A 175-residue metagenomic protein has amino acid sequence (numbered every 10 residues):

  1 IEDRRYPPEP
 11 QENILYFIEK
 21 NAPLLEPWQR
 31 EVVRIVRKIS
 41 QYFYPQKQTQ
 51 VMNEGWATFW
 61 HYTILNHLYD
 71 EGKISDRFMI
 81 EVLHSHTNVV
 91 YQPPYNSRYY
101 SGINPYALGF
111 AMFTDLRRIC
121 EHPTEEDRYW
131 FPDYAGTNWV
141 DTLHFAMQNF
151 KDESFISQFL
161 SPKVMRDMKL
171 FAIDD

Functional and structural regions predicted by a protein language model:
I1-Q29: Contiguous, non-catalytic segments that form substrate-binding/exosite surfaces or channel walls
R4, K47-Q50, E54, R98 (+2 more regions): Hydrophobic alpha-helical scaffolding
L24-S40: Active-site-adjacent bridging/hinge elements
R37-T49, P94-R98: Glycine- and acidic
I39-Y42, T63-H67, D115, I119: Structured segments of extracytoplasmic/periplasmic soluble domains in secreted or envelope-associated proteins
F43-K47, H67-R77, P123: Inter-helical turn/loop segments and adjacent helix faces that build the functional surface of alpha-helical bundle
M52-L65: An active-site-proximal "capping" alpha-helix that borders the catalytic cofactor pocket
K73-D175: Non-catalytic terminal regions of proteins
